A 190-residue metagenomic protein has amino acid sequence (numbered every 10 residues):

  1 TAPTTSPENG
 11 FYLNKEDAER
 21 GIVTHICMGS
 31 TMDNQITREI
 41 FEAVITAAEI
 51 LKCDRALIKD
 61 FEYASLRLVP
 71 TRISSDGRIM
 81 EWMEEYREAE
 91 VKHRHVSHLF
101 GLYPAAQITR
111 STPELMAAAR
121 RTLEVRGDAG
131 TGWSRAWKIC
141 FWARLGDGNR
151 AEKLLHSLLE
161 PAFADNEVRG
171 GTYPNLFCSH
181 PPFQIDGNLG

Functional and structural regions predicted by a protein language model:
T1-C27, H180, D186-G187: Conserved active-site neighborhood of enzyme catalytic/cofactor-binding cores
I26-G190: Active-site core of glycosidic bond-cleaving carbohydrate-active enzymes
